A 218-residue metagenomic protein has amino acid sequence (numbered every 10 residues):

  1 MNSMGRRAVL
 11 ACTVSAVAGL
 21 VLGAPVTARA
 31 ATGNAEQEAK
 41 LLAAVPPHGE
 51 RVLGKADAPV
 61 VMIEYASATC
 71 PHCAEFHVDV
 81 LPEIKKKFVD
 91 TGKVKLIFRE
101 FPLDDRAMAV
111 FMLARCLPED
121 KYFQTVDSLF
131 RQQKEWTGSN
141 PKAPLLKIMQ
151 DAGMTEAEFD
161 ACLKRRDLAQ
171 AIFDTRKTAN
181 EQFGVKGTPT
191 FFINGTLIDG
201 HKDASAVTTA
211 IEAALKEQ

Functional and structural regions predicted by a protein language model:
N2-M4, A8, R29-N34, K147-Q218: C-terminal cap of thioredoxin/glutaredoxin-like
A8-P102, K216-Q218: Extracytoplasmic thiol/disulfide redox context detector
V14, F130-R131, K164: Short amphipathic alpha-helical surface patches that mediate protein-protein
P46, V78, K142, F173-R176: Structural motif corresponding to alpha-helix initiation and N-cap regions
H48-G49, A109, F159: Glycine-rich, flexible loop/turn motifs
A66-A68, A74-Q150: Structural alpha/beta surface segment adjacent to cysteine/selenocysteine redox centers across thiol/disulfide enzymes
